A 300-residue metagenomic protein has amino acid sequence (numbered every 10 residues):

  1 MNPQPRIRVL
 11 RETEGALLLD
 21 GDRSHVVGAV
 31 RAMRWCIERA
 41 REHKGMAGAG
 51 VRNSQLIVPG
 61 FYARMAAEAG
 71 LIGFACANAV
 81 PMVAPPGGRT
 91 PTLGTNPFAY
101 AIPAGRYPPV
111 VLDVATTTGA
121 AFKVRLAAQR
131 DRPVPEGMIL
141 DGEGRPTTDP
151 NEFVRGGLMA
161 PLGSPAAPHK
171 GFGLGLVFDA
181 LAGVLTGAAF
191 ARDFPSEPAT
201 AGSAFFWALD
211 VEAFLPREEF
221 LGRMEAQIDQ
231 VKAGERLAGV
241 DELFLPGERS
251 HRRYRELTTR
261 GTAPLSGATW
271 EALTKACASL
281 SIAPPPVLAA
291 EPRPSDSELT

Functional and structural regions predicted by a protein language model:
M1-R39: Active-site cofactor/substrate anionic-group-binding motifs, chiefly glycine- and Lys/Arg-rich phosphate-binding loops
L19-G21, A47-V51, G73-A77, I102 (+3 more regions): General beta-strand structural signal in soluble alpha/beta enzymes
V30, R34, E38-N78: A glycine-rich phosphate/pyrophosphate-binding beta-strand-loop-alpha-helix module
A66, Y100, V177, G261-T262: Buried hydrophobic positions in well-ordered alpha/beta secondary-structure cores of metabolic enzymes
F74, L93, P97, P103 (+3 more regions): N-terminal nucleophile
V83-F153: Phosphate/diphosphate-binding glycine-rich loops and adjacent basic-rich segments that engage nucleotide
R132-D193: Secondary-shell segments that build the walls of catalytic and ion/ligand-binding clefts
D193-T300: Catalytic-core signal marking the mid-to-C-terminal active-site face
